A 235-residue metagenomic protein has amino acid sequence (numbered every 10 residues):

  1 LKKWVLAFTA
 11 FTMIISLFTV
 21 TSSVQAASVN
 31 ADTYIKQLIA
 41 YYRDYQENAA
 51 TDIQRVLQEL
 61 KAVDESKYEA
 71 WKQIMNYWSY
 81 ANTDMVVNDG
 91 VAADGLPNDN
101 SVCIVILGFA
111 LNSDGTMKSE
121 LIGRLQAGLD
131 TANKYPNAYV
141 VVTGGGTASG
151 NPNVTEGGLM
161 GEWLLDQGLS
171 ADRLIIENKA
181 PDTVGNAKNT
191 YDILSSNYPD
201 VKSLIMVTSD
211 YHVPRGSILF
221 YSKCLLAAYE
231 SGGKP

Functional and structural regions predicted by a protein language model:
L1-T9: Bacterial N-terminal signal peptides that target proteins for export
K3, V20-S22, S119, G123: Generic signature of intrinsically disordered, low-complexity, basic-rich segments and short cationic peptides
T9-T19: Hydrophobic core
L17-S28: Sec-dependent signal peptide cleavage junction
A26-P235: A structural signal for short, hydrophobic/glycine-enriched beta-strand patches
